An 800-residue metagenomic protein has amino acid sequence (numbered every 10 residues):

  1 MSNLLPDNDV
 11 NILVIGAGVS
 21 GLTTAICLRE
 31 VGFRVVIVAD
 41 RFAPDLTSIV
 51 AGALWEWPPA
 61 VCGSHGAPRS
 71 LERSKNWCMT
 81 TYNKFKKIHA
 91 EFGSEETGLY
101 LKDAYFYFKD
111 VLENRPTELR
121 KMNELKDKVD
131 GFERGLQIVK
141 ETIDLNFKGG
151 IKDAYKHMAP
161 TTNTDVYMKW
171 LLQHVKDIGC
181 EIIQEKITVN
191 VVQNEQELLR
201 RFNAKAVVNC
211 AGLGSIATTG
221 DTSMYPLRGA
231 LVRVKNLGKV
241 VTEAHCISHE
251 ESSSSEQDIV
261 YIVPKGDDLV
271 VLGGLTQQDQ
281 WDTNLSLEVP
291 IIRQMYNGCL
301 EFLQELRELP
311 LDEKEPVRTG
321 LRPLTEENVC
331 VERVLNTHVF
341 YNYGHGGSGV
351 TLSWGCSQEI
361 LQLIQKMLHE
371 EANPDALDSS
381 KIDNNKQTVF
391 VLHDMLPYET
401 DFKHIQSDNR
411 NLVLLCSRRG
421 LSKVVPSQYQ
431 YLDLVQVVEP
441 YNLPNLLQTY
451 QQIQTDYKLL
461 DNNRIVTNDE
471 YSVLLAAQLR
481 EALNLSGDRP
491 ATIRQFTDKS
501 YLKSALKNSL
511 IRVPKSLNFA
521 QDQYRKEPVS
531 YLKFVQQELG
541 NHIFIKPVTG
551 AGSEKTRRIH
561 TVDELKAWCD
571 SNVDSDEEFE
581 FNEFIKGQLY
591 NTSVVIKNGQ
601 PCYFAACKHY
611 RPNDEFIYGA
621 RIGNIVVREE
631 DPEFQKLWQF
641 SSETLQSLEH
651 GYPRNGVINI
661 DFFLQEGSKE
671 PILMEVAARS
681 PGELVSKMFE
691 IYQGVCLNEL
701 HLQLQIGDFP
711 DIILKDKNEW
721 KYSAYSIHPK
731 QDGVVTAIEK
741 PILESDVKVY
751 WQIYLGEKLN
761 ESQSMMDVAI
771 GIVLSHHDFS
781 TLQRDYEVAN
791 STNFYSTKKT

Functional and structural regions predicted by a protein language model:
T23, N194-N297, L303-L311: Flavin-dependent oxidoreductases
E30-I49: Glycine-rich FAD pyrophosphate-binding loop
A53-L145: Dinucleotide-binding Rossmann-like beta1-alpha1 core, especially the glycine-rich loop that anchors the ADP
R201, T497-E580, I585-K586, K597-Q600 (+3 more regions): Active-site nucleotide/adenylate-binding loops and adjacent lid/helix of ATP-dependent enzymes
R228, V289-P290, E583-S647, Y652-P653 (+4 more regions): ATP-dependent carboxylate/phosphate-activation module, predominantly the ATP-grasp catalytic core and closely related
L309-L377: C-terminal catalytic lobe of FAD-dependent flavoproteins
D375-D378, V437, L702-T800: Peripheral (often C-terminal) accessory segments that flank ATP-dependent C-N-forming ligase machineries
P426-D522, V768, T781: Conserved N-proximal alpha/beta basic substrate-recognition cap immediately N-terminal to, or forming the N-lobe
